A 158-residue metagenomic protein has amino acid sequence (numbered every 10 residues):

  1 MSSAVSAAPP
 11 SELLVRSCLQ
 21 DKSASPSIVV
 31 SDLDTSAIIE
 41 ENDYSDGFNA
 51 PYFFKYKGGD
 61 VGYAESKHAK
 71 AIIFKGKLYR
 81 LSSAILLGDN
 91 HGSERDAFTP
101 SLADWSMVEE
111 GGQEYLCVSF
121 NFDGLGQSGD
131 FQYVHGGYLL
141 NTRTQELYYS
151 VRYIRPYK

Functional and structural regions predicted by a protein language model:
S2-A4: N-terminal signal peptide c-region/cleavage motif recognized by signal peptidases
A7-K158: Exposed acidic/polar residues on beta-strands and adjacent loops within beta-sheet cores, strongest in beta-propeller
